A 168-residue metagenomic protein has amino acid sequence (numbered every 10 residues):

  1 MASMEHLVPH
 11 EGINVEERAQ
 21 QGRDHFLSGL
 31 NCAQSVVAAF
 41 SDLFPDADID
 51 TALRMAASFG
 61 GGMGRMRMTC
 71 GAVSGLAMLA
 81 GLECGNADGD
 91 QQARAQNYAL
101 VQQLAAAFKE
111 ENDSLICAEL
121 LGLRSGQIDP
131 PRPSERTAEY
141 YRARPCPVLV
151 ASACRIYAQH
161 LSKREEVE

Functional and structural regions predicted by a protein language model:
A2-S28: Polybasic, low-complexity association/targeting segments
E5-N14, V37-S58, G126-P131: Acidic-glycine-rich active-site phosphate/pyrophosphate-binding loop
G12, E16, L30, Q34 (+6 more regions): Electropositive phosphate-/nucleotide-binding environments in soluble metabolic enzymes
Q20-L27, F59-R67, A138-R142: A short glycine/serine-rich beta->alpha loop
A38-D42, A77-G85, R155-Q159: Short glycine/serine- and small hydrophobic-enriched flexible loop segments
L43-A52, A80-Q103, E165: Phosphate-handling active-site elements
M66-M78: Conserved phosphate/anionic-ligand binding catalytic regions in large, soluble enzymes, centered on
N97, V101-E168: C-terminal binding/interaction regions
